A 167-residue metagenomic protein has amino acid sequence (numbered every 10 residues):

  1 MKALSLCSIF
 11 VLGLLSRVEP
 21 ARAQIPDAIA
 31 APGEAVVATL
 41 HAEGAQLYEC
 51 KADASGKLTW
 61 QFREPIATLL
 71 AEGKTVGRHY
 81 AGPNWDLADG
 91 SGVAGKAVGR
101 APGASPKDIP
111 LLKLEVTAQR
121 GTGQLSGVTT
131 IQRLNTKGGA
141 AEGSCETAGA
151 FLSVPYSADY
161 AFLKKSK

Functional and structural regions predicted by a protein language model:
M1-C7: Bacterial N-terminal signal peptides that target proteins for export
C7-S16: Bacterial N-terminal signal peptides
R17-A23: Sec/Tat signal peptide C-region and signal peptidase I cleavage site
Q24-E49, A54-K167: Primary mode marks residue(s) on the alpha4-beta5-alpha5 output face of response regulator receiver
